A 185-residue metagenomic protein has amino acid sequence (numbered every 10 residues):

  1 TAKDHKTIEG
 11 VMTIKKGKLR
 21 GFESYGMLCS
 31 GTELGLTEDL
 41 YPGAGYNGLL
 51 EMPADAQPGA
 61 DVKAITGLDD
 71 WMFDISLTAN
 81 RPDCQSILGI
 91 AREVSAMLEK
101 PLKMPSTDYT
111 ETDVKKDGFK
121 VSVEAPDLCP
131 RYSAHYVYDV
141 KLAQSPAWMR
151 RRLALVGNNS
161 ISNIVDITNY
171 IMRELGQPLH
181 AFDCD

Functional and structural regions predicted by a protein language model:
T1-D185: RNA/tRNA-interacting regions in translation and RNA-turnover enzymes
